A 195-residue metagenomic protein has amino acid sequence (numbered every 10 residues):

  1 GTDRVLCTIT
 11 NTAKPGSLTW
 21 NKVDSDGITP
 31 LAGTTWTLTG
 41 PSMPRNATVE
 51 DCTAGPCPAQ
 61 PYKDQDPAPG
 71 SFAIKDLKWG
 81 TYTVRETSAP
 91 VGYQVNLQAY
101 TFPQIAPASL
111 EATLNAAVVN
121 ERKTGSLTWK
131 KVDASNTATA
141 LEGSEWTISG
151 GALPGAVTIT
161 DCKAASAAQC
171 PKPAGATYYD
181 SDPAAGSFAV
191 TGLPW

Functional and structural regions predicted by a protein language model:
G1-W195: Solvent-exposed loop/turn and edge beta-strand elements of beta-rich ligand-binding domains
